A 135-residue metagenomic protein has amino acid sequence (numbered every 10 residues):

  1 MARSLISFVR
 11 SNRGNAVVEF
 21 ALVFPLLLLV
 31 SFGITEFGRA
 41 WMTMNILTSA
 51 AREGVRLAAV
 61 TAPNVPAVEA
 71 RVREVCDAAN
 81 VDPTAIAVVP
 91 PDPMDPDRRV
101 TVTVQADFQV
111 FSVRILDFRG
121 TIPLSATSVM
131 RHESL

Functional and structural regions predicted by a protein language model:
A2-R3, R52-L135: Short, conserved structural patches
A2-V72: Alpha-helical assembly-interface signal, strongest on the long, hydrophobic N-terminal helix that forms
